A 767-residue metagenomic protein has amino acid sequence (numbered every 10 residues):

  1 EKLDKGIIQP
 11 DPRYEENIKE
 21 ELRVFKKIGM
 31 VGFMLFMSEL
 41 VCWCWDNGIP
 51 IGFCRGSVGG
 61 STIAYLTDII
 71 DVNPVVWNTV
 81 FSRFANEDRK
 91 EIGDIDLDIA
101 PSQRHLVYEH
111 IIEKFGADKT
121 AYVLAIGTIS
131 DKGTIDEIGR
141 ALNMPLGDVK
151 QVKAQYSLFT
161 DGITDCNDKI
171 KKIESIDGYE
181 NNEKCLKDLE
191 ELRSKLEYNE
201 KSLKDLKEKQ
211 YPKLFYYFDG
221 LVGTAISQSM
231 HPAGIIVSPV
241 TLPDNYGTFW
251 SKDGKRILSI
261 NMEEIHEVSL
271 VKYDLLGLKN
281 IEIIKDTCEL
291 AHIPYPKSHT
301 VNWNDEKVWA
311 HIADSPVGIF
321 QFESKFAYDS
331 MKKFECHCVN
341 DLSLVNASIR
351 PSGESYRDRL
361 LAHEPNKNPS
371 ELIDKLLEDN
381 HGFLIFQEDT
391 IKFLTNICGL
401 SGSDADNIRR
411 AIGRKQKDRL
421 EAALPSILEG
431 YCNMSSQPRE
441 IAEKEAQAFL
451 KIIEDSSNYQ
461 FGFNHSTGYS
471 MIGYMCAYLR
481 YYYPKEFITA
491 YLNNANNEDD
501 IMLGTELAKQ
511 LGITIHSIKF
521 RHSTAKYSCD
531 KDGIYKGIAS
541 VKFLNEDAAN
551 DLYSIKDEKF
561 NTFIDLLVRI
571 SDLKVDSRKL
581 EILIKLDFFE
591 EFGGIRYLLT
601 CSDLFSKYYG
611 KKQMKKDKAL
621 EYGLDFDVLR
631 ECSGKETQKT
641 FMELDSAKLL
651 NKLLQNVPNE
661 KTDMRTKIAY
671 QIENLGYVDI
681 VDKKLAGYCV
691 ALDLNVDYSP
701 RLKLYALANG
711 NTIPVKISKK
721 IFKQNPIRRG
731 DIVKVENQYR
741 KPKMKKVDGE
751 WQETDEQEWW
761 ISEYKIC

Functional and structural regions predicted by a protein language model:
E1-C767: Noncatalytic, beta-rich nucleic-acid-contacting surfaces in large DNA/RNA-processing enzymes
